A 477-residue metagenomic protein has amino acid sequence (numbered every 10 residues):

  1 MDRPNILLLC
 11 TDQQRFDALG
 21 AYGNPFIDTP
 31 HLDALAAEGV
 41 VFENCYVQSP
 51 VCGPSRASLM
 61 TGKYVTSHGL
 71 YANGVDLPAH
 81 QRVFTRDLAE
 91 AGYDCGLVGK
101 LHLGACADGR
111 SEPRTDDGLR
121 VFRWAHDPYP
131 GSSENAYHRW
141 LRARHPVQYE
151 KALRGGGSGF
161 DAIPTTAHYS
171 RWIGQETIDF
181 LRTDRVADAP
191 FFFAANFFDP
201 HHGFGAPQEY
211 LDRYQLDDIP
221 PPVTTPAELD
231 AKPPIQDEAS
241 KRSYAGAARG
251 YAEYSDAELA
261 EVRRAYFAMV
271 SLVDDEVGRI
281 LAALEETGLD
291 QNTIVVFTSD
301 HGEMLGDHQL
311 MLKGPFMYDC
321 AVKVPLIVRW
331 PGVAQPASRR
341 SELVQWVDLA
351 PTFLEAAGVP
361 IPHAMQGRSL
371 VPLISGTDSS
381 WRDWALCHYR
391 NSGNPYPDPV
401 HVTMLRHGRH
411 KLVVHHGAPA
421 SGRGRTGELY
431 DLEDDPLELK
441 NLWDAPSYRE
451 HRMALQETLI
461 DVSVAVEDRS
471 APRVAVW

Functional and structural regions predicted by a protein language model:
M1-R425, P436-V464, A471-W477: Formylglycine-dependent sulfatase
